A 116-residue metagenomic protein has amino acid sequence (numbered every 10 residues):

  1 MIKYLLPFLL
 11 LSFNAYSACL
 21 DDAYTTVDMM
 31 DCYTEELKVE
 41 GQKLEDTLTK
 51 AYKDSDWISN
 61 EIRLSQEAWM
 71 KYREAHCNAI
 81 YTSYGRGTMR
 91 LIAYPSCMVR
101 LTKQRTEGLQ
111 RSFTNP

Functional and structural regions predicted by a protein language model:
M1-Y4: Positively charged n-region of N-terminal signal peptides that target proteins for export
P7, S12-N14: N-terminal signal peptide c-region/cleavage motif recognized by signal peptidases
A15-P116: N-terminal alpha-helical modules
